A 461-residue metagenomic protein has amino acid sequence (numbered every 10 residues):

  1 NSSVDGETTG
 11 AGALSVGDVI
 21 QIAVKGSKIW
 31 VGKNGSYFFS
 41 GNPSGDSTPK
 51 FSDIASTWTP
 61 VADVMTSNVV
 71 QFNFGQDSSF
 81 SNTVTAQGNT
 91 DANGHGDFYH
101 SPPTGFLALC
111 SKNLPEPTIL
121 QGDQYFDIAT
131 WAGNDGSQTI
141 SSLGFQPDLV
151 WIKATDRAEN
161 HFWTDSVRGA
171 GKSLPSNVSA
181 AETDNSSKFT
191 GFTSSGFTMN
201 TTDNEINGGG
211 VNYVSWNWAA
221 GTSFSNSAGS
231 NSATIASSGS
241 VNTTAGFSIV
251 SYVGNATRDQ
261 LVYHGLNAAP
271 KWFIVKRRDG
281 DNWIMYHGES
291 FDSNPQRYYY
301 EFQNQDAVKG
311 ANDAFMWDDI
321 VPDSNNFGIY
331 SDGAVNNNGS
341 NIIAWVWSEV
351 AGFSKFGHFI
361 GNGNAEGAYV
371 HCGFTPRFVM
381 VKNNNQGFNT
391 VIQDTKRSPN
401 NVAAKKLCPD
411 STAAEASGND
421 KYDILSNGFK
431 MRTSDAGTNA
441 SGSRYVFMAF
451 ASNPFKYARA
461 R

Functional and structural regions predicted by a protein language model:
N1-R461: Surface-exposed molecular-recognition determinants
